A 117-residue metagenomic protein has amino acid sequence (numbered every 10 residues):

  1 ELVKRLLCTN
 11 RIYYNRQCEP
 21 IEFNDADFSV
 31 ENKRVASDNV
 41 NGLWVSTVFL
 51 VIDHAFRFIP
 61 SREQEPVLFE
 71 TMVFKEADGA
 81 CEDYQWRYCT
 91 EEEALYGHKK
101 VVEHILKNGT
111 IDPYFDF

Functional and structural regions predicted by a protein language model:
E1-L68: Short N-terminal "domain-start" leader segments that mark the transition from disordered tails or signal peptides into
R16, E76-A77, E92: Short, ordered coil/turn segments that flank beta-strands lining enzyme active or ligand-binding pockets
D53-Y84, K100-V101, K107: Short aromatic-glycine-(Arg/Gly/Cys) micro-motifs in beta-strand/loop hairpins
E82-Q85, C89, L95-Y96, D112-P113: Replace the tail clause
C89-K107: A short, charged, amphipathic alpha-helix used as a generic interaction element across diverse proteins
H104-F117: Short, Lys/Arg-rich amphipathic alpha-helical interaction segments that bind nucleic acids or acidic protein surfaces
